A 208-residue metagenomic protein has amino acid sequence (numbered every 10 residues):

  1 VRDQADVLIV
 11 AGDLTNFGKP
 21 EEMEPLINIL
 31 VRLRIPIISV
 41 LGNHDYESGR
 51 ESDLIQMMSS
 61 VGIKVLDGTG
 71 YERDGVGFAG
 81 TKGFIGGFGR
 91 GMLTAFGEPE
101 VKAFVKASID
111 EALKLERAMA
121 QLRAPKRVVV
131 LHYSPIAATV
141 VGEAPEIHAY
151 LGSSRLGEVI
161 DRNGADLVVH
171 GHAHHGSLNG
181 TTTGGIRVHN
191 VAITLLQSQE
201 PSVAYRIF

Functional and structural regions predicted by a protein language model:
V1-D74, E143-P145, Y150-N163, A192-I193: Core catalytic region of metal-dependent phosphoesterases/phosphodiesterases, especially metallo-beta-lactamase-like
D6, I35, A124-P125, I186: Short, well-ordered coil/turn segments that N-cap beta-strands
D6-V7, V76-G77, K126-V128, L167 (+1 more regions): Structural motif
L8, D13, I37, G42 (+5 more regions): Divalent metal-coordination and catalytic microenvironments
T15-P20, N43-E51, E72, I85-G91 (+3 more regions): Active-site environment of divalent metal-dependent phosphoester hydrolases
L33, R117-K126, V159-D166: A structural motif corresponding to the C-terminal end of an alpha-helix and its immediate exit/capping segment
S52-L151, A192-T194: Conserved catalytic scaffold of divalent metal-dependent phosphoesterases
V141, S154-D166, H174-F208: Binuclear metal-dependent phosphoesterase catalytic core
